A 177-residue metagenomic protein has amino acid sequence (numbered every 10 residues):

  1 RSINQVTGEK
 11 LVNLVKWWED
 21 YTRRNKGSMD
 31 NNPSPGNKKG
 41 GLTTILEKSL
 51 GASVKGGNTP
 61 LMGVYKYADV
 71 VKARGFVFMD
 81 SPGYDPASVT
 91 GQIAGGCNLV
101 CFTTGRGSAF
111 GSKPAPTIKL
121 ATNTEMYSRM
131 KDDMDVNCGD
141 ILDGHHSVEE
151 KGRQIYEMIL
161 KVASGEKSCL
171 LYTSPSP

Functional and structural regions predicted by a protein language model:
R1-P114, K119: Glycine-rich anion/phosphate-binding loop at the beta-strand->alpha-helix junction
L14-M29, G95, L99, N123-M126 (+2 more regions): Change "in soluble alpha/beta enzymes" to "in soluble alpha/beta proteins
P114-L120, T124-M134: Mobile "lid/hinge" segments at catalytic clefts and subdomain interfaces of large enzymes
Y127-Y156: A structural-propensity feature for long, helix-poor, extended segments
Y172-P177: Conserved small/polar residues in nucleotide/adenosyl-binding loops
